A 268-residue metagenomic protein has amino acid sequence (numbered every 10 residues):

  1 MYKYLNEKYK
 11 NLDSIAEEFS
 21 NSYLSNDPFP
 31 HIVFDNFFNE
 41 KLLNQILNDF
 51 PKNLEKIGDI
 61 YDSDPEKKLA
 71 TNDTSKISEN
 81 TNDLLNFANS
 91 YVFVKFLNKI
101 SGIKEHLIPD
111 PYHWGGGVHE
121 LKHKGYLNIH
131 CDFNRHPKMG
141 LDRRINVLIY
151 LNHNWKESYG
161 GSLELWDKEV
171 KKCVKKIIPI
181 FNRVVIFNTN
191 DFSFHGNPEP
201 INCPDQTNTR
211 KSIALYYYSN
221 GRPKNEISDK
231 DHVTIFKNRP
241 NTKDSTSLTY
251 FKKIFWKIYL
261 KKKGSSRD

Functional and structural regions predicted by a protein language model:
Y4, N11, S20-S101: Non-heme Fe(II)/2-oxoglutarate
H31, H130, H195: Histidine-centered active-site/metal-ligand motif
V33, K56, L107-D110, G117 (+2 more regions): A structural signal for short, well-ordered beta-strand segments and their strand-loop junctions that often border
N48-P51, K76, L85-R143, K168: Non-heme Fe(II) oxygenase catalytic core, chiefly the N-lobe of the double-stranded beta-helix
L54-K56, E105, H153-E157: Proline-centered turn/helix-capping motifs that create local helix->coil transitions or kinks
D62, E66-T71, I100-I108, H119 (+5 more regions): A structural signal for the main folded, soluble domain(s) of proteins
H136-R143, H153-D268: Catalytic core of Fe(II)/2-oxoglutarate
